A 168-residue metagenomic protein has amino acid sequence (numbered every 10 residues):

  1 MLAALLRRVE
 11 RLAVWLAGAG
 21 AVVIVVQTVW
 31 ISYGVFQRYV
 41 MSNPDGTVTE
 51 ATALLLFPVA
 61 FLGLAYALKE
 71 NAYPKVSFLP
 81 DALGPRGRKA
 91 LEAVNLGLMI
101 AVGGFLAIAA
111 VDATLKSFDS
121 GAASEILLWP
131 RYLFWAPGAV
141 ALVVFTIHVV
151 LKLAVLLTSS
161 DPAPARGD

Functional and structural regions predicted by a protein language model:
M1-D168: Alpha-helical transmembrane segments and membrane-interface helix-loop junctions in multi-pass membrane proteins
